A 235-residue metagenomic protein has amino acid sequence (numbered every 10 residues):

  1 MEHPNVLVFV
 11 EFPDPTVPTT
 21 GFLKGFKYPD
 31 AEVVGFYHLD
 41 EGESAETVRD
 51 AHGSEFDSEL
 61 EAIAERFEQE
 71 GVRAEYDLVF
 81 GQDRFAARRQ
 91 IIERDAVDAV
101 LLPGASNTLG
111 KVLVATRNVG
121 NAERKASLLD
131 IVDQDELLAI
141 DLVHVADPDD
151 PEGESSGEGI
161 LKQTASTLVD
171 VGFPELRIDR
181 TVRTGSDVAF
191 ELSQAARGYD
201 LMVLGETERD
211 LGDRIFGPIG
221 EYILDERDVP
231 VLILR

Functional and structural regions predicted by a protein language model:
M1-N5, S58-P103: Helix-enriched interaction subdomains in cytosolic or periplasmic regions, typified by TIR/SEFIR signaling/NADase cores
M1-T47, K111-S155, S166-P174, I178 (+2 more regions): Small/aliphatic-rich secondary-structure junction motif
Y37-E41, V79-G81, G104-S106, H144-P148 (+1 more regions): Short, ordered loop/turn segments at secondary-structure junctions
D40-S58, A64-Q69: N-terminal positively charged helical leader segments and presequences
G53, E158-K162, F216-G220: Charged helix-capping and loop-helix junction motifs
D77-Q82, D179-S186: Short beta->alpha junction loops
G81-D133, A196-R235: Gly/Ser-rich helix-loop-strand patches that form or flank binding pockets for ribonucleotide-derived cofactors
T164-T167, T184-A196: A short, acidic, amphipathic alpha-helical segment used as a generic capping/interface helix at domain edges
